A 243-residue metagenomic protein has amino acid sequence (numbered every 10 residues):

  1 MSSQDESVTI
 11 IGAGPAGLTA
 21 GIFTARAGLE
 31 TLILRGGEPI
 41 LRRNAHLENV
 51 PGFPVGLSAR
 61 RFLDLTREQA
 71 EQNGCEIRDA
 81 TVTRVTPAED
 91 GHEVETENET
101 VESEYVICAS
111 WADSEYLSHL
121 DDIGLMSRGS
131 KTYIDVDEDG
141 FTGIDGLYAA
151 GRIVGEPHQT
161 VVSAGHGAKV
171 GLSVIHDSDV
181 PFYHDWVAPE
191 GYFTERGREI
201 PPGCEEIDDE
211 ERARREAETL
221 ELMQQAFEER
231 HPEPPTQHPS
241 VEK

Functional and structural regions predicted by a protein language model:
Q4-E6, T96-Y105, G143: Core beta-strand elements of the Rossmann-like FAD/NAD(P) dinucleotide-binding domain in flavoenzyme oxidoreductases
D5, R26, D113-G155: FAD-site-proximal beta/loop scaffold in flavoenzymes
E6-R61: Beta1-alpha1 glycine-rich phosphate/pyrophosphate-binding loop at the start of Rossmann-like nucleotide-binding domains
T9-I11, V101-D113: Short hydrophobic core segments
A59-I77: Helical element adjacent to the flavin cofactor pocket in flavoenzyme catalytic cores
D79-G91: A conserved short coil-to-beta-strand element within the FAD-binding core of flavoproteins
D122-I123, D179-K243: Mid-to-C-terminal Rossmann-like scaffold of FAD/NAD(P)H-dependent oxidoreductases
A150-E190: A conserved FAD-binding loop/helix module that cradles the flavin
